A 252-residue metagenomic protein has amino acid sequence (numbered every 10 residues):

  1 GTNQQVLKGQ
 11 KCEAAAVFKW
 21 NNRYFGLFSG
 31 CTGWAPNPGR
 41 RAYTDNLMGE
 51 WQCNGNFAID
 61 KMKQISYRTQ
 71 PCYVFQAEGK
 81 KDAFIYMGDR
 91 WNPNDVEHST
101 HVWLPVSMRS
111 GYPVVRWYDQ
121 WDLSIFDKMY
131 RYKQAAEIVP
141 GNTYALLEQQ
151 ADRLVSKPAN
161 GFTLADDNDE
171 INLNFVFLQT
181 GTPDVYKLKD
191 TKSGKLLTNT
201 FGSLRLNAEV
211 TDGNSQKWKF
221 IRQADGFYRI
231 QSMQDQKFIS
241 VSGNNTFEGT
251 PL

Functional and structural regions predicted by a protein language model:
G1-A145, N172-V176, S215-K219: Carbohydrate-active catalytic/glycan-binding domains of CAZyme proteins, especially the secreted or lumenal ectodomains
K133-L252: Lectin-like carbohydrate-binding module/patch detector with strong preference for beta-trefoil
